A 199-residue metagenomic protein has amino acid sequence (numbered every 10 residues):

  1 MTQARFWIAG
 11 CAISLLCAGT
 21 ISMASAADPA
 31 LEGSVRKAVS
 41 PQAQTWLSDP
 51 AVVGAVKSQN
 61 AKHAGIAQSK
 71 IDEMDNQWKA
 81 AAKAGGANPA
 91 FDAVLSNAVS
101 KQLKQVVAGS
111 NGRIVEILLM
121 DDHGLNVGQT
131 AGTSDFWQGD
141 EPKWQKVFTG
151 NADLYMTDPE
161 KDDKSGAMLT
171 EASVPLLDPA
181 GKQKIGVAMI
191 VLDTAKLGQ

Functional and structural regions predicted by a protein language model:
M1-C11: Bacterial N-terminal signal peptides that target proteins for export
G10-T20: Bacterial N-terminal signal peptides
T20-A26: Sec/Tat signal peptide C-region and signal peptidase I cleavage site
A26-N88, G112-R113: Juxtamembrane extracytoplasmic/periplasmic/luminal helical "stalk" adjacent to the first N-terminal
N88-K104, G132-E160: Extracytoplasmic/periplasmic sensor domains and loops in membrane signaling proteins
N111-I114, L169-T170: Short, small/polar residue-rich loop motifs at catalytic or cofactor-binding pockets
E116-D122: Short hydrophobic alpha-helical segments used for membrane anchoring or interfacial signaling
Q129, A167-Q199: Conserved beta-strands of PAS-like sensory domains
